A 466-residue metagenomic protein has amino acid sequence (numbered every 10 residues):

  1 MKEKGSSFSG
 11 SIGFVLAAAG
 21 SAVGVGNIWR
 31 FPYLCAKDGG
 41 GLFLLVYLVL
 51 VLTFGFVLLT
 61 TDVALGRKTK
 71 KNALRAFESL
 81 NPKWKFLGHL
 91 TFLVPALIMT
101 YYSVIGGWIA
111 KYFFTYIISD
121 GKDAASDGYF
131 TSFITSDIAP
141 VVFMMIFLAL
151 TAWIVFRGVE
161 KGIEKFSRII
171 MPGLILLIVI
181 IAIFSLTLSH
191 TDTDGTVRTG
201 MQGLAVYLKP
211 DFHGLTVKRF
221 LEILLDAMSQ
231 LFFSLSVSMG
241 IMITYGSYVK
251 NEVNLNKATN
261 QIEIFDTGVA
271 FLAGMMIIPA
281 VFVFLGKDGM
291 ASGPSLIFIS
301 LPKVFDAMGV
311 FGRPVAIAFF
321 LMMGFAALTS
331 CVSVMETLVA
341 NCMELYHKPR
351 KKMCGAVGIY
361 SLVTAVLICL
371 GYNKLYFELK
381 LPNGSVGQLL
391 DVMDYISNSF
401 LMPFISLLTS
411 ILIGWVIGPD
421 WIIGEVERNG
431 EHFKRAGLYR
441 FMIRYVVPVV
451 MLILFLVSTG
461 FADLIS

Functional and structural regions predicted by a protein language model:
M1-W29, L58-V63, R67-S79, K85-F86 (+2 more regions): Membrane-interface "cap" regions at the ends of multi-pass membrane proteins
K2-F8, R168-L328, V332, K352-M353 (+1 more regions): Membrane-embedded translocation segments of transport machinery
K2-S6, L34-D38, K71-L90, S103-G162 (+5 more regions): Inter-helical loop and helix-membrane interface segments of multi-pass membrane transporters/permeases
G10-L48, I241, K257-N260, I264-T267: Transmembrane helix-boundary motif of multi-pass solute transporters/channels
G13-F14, S21, D137-V142, F265-F271 (+4 more regions): Loop-to-transmembrane helix boundary motifs in multi-pass membrane proteins
L34-D38, A64, S79-L80, F86-M99 (+4 more regions): Membrane-water interface regions at transmembrane-helix termini and the short interhelical loops of multi-pass membrane
A327-S333, C354-I368, Y372, D391-E425: Hydrophobic alpha-helical segments of multi-pass membrane transport proteins
N383-G414, K434-S466: A generic transmembrane alpha-helix motif of multi-pass inner-membrane proteins
